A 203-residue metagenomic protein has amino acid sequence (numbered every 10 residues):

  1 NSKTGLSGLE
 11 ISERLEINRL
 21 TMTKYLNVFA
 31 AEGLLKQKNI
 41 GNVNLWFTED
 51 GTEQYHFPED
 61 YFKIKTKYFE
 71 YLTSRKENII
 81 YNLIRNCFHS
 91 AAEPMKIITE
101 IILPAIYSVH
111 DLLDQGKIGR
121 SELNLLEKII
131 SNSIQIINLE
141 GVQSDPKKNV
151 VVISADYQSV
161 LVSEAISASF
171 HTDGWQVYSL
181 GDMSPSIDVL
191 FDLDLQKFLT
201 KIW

Functional and structural regions predicted by a protein language model:
N1-T4: Short helix-capping/hinge SLiMs at alpha-helix to coil transitions
S7: Acidic, two-metal ion nucleic-acid-processing modules in DNA metabolism proteins
E10-S12: A short acidic, leucine-rich amphipathic alpha-helix
L15, L34, G174-Q176: Short phosphate-binding/catalytic loops that engage adenosine nucleotides
E16-I17, Y157: Residue-level marker of alpha-helix boundaries and capping positions
I17-N138: Long amphipathic alpha-helical segments
G116-G119, N132-W203: C-terminal regulatory/effector modules of DNA-binding transcriptional regulators
